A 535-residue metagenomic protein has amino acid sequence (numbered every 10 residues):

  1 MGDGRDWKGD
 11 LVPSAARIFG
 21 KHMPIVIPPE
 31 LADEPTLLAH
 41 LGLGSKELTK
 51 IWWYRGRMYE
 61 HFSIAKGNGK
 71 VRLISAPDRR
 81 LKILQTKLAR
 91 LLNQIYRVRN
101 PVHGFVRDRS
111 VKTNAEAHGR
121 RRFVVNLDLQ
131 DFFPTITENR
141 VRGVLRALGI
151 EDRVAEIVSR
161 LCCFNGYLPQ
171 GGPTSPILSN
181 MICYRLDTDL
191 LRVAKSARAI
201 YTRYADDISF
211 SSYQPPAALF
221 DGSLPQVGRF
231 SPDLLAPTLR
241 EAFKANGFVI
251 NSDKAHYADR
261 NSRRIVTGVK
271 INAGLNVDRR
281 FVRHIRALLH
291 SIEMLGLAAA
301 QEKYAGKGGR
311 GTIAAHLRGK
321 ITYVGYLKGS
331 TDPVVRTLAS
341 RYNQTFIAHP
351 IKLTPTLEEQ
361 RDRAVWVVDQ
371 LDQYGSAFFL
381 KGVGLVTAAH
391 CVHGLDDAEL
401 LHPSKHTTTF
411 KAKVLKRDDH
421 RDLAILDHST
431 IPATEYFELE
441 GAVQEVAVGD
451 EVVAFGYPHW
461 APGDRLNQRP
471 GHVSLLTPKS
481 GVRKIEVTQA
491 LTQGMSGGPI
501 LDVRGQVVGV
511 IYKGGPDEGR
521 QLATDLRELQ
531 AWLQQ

Functional and structural regions predicted by a protein language model:
M1-I64, V71-R97, P101-F123, L127 (+7 more regions): Right-hand nucleic-acid polymerase module
I200-Y204, K416: Short beta-strand
Q344-F379, L385, D397, T409 (+1 more regions): N-terminal activation segment of mature serine protease catalytic domains
A364, Q373-Y374, K381-D422, H428-A433 (+1 more regions): Catalytic-histidine neighborhood of serine endopeptidases, predominantly the chymotrypsin-like S1/PA family
V368, A377, V383, T387 (+9 more regions): Terminal peptide-recognition signature
E435-I485, A490-S496, I511-L522: Flexible, gly/ser-rich surface segments that form the specificity/activation loops bordering the active-site cleft
L501-Q535: C-terminal subregion of chymotrypsin/trypsin-like serine protease catalytic domains
